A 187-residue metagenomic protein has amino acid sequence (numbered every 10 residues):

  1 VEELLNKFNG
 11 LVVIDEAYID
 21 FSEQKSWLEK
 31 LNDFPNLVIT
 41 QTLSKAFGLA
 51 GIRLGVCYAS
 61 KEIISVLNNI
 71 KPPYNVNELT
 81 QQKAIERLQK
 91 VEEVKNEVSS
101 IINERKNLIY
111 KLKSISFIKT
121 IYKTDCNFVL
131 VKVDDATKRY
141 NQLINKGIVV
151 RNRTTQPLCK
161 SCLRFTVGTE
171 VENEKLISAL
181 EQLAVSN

Functional and structural regions predicted by a protein language model:
V1-V12, E16-A46: Active-site pre-lysine segment of PLP-dependent enzymes
L31, L112-K113, L143, L180: Hydrophobic C-terminal alpha-helix "anchor/cap" residues
N36-S114, T120-I121: PLP-dependent aminotransferase class I/II
G51, D125-C126, P157-S161: Short acidic/glycine-enriched loop/turn segments that link adjacent beta-strands
A59, V131-D134, V167-T169: Short beta-strand-to-loop capping motifs
I101-I102, I115-K146: Conserved PLP-binding catalytic core of the aspartate aminotransferase-like
N145-K146, Q156-N187: PLP-dependent enzyme catalytic core of the Aspartate aminotransferase-like
